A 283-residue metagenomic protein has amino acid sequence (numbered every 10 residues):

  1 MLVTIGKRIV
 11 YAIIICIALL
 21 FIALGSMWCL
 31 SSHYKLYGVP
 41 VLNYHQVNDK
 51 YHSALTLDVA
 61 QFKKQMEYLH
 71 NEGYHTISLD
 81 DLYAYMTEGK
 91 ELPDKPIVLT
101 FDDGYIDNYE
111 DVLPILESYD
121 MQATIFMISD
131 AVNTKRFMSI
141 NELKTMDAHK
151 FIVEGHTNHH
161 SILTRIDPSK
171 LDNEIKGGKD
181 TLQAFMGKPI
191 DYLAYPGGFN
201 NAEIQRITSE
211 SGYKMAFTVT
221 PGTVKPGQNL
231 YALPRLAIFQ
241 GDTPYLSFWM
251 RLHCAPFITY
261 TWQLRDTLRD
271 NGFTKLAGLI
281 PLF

Functional and structural regions predicted by a protein language model:
L2-A12, C16, L20-T100, I106-D107 (+1 more regions): C-terminal active-site subregion of NodB/CE4 polysaccharide deacetylases
L42-Y44, I152-H160: Histidine-centered catalytic micro-motifs
D49, Y119, A123: Catalytic domains that recognize anionic headgroups
I97, Y109-P114, A123: Acidic, polar ligand-binding/catalytic clefts
Y105-I106, H159: Short, glycine/acidic-enriched loop or turn micro-motifs at the edges of active sites
L113-D120, M138-G155: Acidic (Asp/Glu)-rich catalytic clusters
F126, H156, A216-T218: Short beta-strand and adjacent tight-turn residues that come in two discontinuous sequence segments and form the edges
V132-R136: Active-site glycine- and acidic-residue-rich loops that bind and position anionic ligands or nucleotide-like cofactors
